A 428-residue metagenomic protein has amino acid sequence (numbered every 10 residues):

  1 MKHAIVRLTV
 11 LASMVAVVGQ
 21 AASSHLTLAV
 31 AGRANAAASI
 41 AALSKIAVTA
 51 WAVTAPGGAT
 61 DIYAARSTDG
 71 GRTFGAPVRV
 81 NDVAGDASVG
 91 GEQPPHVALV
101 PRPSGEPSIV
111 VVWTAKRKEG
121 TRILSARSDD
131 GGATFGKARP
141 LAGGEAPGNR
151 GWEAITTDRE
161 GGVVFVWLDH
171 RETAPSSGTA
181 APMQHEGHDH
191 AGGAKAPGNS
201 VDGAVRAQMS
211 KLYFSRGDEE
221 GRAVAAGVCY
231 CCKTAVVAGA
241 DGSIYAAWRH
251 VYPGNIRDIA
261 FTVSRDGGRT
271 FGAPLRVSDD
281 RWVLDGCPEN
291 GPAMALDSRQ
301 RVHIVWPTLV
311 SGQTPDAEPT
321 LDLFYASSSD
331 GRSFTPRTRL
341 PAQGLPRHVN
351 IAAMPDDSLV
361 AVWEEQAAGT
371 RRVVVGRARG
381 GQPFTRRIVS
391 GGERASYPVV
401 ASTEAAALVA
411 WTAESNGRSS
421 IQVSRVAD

Functional and structural regions predicted by a protein language model:
M1-T9: Bacterial N-terminal signal peptides that target proteins for export
L8-V17: Bacterial N-terminal signal peptides
Q20-D428: Extracellular, repeat-based ectodomains that mediate carbohydrate processing or recognition
